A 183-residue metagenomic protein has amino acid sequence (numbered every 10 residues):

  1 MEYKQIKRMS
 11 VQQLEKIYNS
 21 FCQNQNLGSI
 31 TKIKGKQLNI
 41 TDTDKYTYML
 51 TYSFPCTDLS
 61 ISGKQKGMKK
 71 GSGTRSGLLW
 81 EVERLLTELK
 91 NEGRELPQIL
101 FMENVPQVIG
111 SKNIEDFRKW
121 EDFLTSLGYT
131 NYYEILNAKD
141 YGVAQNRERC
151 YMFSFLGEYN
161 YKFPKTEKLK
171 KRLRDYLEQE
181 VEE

Functional and structural regions predicted by a protein language model:
M1-T31: SAM cofactor-binding core of SAM-dependent methyltransferases, primarily the Rossmann-like beta-alpha-beta module
I6, L14, I33-T47, C56-E183: Class I S-adenosyl-L-methionine
M49-T51: N-terminal Rossmann-like NAD(P) cofactor-binding module of classical short-chain dehydrogenase/reductase
